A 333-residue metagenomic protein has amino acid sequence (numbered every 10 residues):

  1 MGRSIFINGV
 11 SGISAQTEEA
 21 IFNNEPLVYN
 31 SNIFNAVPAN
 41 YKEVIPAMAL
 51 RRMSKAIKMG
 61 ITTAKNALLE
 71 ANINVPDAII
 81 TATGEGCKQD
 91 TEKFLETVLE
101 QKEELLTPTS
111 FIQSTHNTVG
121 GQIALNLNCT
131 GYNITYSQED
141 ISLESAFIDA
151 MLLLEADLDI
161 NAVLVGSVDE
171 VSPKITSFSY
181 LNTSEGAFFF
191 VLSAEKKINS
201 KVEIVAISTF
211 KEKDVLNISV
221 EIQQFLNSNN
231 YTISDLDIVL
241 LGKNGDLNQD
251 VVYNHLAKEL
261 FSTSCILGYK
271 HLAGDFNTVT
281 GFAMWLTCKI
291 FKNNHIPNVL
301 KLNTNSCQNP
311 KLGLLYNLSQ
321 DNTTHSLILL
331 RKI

Functional and structural regions predicted by a protein language model:
M1-Y132, S137-E144, L152-A156, G166-I333: Conserved "HGTGT" condensation-loop signature of ketosynthase/thiolase-family condensing enzymes that catalyze
F147: Short, conserved alpha-helix that lines the donor NDP-sugar binding/gating region of sugar-transfer enzymes
D159-N161: Loop/turn elements at helix/coil->beta-strand transitions in domains of secreted/extracellular proteins
